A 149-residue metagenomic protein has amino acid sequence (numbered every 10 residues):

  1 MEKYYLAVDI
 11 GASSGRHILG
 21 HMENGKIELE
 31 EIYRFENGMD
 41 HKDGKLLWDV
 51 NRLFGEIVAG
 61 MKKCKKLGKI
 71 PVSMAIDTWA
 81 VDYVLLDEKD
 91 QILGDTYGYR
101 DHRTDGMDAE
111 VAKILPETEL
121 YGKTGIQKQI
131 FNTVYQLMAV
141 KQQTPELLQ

Functional and structural regions predicted by a protein language model:
M1-G94, G122: N-terminal glycine/serine-rich phosphate-binding loop of ATP-dependent small-molecule kinases, especially carbohydrate
A59-Q149: Glycine-rich phosphate-binding/catalytic subdomain of phosphoryl-transfer and nucleotide/sugar-phosphate-processing
